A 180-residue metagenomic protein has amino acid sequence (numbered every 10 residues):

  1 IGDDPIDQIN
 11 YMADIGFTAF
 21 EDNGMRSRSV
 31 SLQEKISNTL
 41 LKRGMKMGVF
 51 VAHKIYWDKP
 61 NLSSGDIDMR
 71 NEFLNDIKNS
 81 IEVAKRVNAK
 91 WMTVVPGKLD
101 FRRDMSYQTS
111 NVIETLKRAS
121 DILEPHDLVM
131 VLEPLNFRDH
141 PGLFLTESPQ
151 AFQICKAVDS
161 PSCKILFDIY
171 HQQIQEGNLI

Functional and structural regions predicted by a protein language model:
I1, F20-D22, M47-A52, M92-V94 (+2 more regions): Hydrophobic faces of well-ordered beta-strands that scaffold small-molecule active sites in alpha/beta enzyme cores
I1, V49-S64, P96-D100: N-terminal small/glycine-rich loop or linker at the start of catalytic domains across soluble metabolic enzymes
G2-D3, D22-K35, D100-R102, R138-G142 (+1 more regions): Acidic-and-aromatic substrate-binding clefts and catalytic sites of carbohydrate-active enzymes
I6, E34, T109: Short amphipathic alpha-helical segment that frequently serves as the phosphate-/nucleotide-binding helix
I9-D14, S29-V51, N79-N88, S120-P125 (+2 more regions): Acidic (Asp/Glu)-rich catalytic clusters
T18-N23, D58-D66: Glycine-/proline-rich flexible loop or hinge segments
S63-K164, I174: Active-site acidic/histidine proton-transfer and metal-coordination neighborhood in alpha/beta enzyme cores
